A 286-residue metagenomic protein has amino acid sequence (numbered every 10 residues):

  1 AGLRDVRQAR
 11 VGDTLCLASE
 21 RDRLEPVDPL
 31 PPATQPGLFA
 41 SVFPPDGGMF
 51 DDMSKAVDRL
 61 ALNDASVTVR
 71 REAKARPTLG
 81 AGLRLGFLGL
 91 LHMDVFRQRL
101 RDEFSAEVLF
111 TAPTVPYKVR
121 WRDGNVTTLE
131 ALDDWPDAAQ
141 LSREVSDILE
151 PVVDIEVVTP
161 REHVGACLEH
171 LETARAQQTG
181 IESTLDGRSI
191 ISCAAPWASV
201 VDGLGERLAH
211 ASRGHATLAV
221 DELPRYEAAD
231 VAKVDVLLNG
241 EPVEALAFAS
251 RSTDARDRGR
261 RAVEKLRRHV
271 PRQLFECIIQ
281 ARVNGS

Functional and structural regions predicted by a protein language model:
A1-S286: Structural and coupling elements of P-loop NTPases
